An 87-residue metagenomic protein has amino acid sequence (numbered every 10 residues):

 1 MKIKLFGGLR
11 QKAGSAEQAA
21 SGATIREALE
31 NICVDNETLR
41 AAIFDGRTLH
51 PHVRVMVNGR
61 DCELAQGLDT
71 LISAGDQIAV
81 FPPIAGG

Functional and structural regions predicted by a protein language model:
M1-G86: Ubiquitin-like/PB1-type beta-grasp interaction modules and other compact soluble beta-rich domains
